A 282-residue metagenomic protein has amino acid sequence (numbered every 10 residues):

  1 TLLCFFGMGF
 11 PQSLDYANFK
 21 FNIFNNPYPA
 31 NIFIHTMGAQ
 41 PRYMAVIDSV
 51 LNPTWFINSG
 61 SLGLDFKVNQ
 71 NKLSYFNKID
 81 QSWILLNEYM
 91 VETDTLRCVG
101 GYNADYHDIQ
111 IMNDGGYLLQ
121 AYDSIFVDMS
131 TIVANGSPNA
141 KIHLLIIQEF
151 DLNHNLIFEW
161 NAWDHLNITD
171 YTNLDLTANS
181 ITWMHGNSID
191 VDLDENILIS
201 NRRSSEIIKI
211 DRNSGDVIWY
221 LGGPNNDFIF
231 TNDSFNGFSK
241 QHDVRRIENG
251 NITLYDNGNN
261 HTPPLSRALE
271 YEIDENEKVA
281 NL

Functional and structural regions predicted by a protein language model:
T1-S13: Bacterial Sec-dependent N-terminal signal peptides
Q12-L282: Histidine-/acidic-rich catalytic cores in large beta-rich domains
